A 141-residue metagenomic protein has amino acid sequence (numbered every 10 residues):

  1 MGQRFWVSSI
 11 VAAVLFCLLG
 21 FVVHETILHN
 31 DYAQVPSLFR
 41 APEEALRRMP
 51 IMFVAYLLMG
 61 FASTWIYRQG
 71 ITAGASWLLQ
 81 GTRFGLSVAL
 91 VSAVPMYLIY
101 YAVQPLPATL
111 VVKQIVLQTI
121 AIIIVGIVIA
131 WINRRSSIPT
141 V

Functional and structural regions predicted by a protein language model:
M1-V141: Juxtamembrane/disordered regions of integral membrane proteins
